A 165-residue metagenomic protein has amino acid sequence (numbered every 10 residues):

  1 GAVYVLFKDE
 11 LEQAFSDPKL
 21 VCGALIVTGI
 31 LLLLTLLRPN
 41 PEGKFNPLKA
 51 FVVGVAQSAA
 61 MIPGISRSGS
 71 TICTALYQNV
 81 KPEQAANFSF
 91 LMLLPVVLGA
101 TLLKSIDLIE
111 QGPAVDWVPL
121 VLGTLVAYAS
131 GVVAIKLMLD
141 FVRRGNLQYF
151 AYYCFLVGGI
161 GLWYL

Functional and structural regions predicted by a protein language model:
G1-L165: Multi-pass membrane proteins that catalyze or facilitate reactions on polyprenyl-/lipid-phosphate substrates and their
